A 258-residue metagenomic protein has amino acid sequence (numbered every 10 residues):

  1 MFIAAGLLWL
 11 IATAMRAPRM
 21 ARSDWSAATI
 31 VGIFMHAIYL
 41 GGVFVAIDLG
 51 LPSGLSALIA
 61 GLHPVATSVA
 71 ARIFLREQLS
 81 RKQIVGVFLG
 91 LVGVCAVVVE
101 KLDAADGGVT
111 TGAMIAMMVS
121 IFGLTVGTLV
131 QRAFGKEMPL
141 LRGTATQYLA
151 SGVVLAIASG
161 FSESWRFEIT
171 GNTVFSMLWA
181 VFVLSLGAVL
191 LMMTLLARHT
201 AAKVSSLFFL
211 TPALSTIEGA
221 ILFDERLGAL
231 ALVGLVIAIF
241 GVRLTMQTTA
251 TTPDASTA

Functional and structural regions predicted by a protein language model:
I3, V31, I59-L62, K82-V85 (+4 more regions): Hydrophobic core positions of alpha-helical segments in small-molecule transporters and transporter systems
A4-L8, L79-K101, L155, F209 (+2 more regions): Hydrophobic transmembrane alpha-helices of multi-pass small-molecule transport proteins
A5-W9, T13, T67-V69, I73 (+5 more regions): Transmembrane alpha-helical segments that form core, pore/gating elements of small-molecule transporters/exporters
L10-R19, I47, H63-F88, A213-V233: C-terminal transmembrane-helix exit sites in multi-pass transporters
I11, T29-L49, V69-A70, A96 (+4 more regions): Hydrophobic alpha-helical transmembrane segments of multi-pass membrane transport proteins, especially secondary
S23-I33, L79-V92, M138-Y148: Cytoplasmic-side transmembrane-helix entry/capping segments in multi-pass membrane proteins
G54, S80, L141-R142, A202 (+1 more regions): Residues that define the loop-to-transmembrane-helix transition and helix capping in multi-pass membrane transporters
A197, M246-T257: Membrane-interface capping segments at transmembrane-helix boundaries
